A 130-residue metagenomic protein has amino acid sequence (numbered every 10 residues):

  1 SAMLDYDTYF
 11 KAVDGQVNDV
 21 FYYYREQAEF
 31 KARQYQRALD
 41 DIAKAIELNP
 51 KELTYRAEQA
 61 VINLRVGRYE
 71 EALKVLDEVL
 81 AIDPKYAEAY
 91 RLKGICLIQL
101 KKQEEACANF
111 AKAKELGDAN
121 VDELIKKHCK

Functional and structural regions predicted by a protein language model:
S1-K130: Alpha-helical tetratricopeptide repeat
